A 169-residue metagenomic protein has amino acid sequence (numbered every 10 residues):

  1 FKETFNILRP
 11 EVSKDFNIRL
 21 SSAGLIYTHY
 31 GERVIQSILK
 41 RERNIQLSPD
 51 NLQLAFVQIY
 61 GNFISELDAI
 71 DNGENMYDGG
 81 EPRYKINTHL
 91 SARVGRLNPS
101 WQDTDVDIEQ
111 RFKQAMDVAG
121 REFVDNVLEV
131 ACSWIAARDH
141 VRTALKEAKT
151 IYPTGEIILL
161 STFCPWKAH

Functional and structural regions predicted by a protein language model:
F1-Q102, V106, Q110: Replace "Mg2+/Mn2+-dependent" with "divalent metal-dependent
I70-H169: Glycine-rich, Lys/Arg-enriched anion-binding loops that position phosphate/diphosphate groups for phosphoryl
